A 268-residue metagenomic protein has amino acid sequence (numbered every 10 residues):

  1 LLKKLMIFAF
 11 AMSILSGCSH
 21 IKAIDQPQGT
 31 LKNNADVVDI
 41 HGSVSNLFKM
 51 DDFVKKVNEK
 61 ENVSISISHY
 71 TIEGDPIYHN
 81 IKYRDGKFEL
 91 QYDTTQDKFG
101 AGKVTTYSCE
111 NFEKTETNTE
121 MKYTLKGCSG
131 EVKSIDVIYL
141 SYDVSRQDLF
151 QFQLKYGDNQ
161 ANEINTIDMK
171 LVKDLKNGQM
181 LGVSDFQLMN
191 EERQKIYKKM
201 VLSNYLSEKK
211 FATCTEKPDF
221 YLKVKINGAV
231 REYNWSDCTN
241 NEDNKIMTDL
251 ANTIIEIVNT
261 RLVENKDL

Functional and structural regions predicted by a protein language model:
L1-L5: Positively charged n-region of N-terminal signal peptides that target proteins for export
I7-F10: Internal alpha-helical transmembrane segments of multi-pass membrane proteins, especially GPCRs
I14-G17: C-terminal motif of bacterial Sec signal peptides marking the signal peptidase cleavage site
I21-Y78, G86, S141-N190: N-terminal export/targeting and maturation segments
N33-N34, N46, N58, N62 (+13 more regions): Detector for Asparagine
H41, K87-G157, C214-L268: Short, well-ordered, aromatic-rich surface patches in folded extracellular/luminal domains
S43-E59, V132-S141, R146, M189-A212 (+1 more regions): Charged, amphipathic alpha-helical segments
F53-V57, E61-R84, K198-T239: Short, structured surface segments that line ligand/substrate-binding pockets
